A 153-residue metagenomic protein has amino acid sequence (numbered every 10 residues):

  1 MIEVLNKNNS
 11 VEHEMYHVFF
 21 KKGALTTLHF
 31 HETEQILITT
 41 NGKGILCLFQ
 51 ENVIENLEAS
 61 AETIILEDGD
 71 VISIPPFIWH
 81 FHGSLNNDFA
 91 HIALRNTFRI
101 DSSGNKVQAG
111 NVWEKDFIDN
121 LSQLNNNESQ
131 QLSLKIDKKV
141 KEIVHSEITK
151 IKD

Functional and structural regions predicted by a protein language model:
M1-L28: A short glycine-rich, His/Asp/Glu-containing loop-to-beta-strand
H17-K21, F30-V53, N96: Short, conserved beta-strand element in jelly-roll/cupin
F19, S73, A93: Conserved beta-strand segments that form the floor/walls of ligand-binding pockets within enzyme and binding domains
T26-L28, L46-C47, I74, H80-N86: Short beta-strand His + acidic residue motifs that chelate non-heme Fe in jelly-roll/DSBH and cupin folds
F30, L66-D68, S84: Conserved strand-loop elements at the edges of beta-sheets that form or border functional pockets
N52-P76: Short acidic-glycine-tyrosine-enriched beta hairpin
V53-S60, F81-D153: Double-stranded beta-helix
